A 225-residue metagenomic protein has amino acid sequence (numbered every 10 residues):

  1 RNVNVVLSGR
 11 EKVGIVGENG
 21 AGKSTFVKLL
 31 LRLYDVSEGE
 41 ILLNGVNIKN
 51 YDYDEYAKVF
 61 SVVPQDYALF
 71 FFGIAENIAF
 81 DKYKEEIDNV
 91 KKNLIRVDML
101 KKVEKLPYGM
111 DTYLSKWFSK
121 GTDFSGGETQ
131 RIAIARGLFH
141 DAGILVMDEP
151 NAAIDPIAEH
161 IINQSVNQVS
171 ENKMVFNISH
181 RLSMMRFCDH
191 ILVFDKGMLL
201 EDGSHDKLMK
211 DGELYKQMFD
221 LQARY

Functional and structural regions predicted by a protein language model:
V16-E18: The feature captures the beta-strand-to-loop junction immediately N-terminal to the Walker
L31: Helix-to-loop junction immediately C-terminal to a conserved catalytic motif
G39-V46, Y56: Conserved ABC transporter NBD signature motif
L42, L100-Q130, G143, Y225: ABC-fold ATPase nucleotide-binding domain signature/coupling loops
Y108-G109, Q164, R181, R186-Y225: C-terminal portion of ABC ATPase nucleotide-binding domains
H140, E171: Conserved signature/switch motifs of ABC ATPase nucleotide-binding domains
L145-E149: Catalytic Walker B motif of ABC-type/P-loop ATPase nucleotide-binding domains
P156-I157: Helix N-cap at the start of a conserved alpha-helix in ABC-type nucleotide-binding domains
